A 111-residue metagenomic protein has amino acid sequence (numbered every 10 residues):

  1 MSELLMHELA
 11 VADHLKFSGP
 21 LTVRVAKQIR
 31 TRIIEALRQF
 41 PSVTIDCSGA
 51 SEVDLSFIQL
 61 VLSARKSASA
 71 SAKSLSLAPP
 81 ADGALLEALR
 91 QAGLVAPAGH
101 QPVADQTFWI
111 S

Functional and structural regions predicted by a protein language model:
M1-V53, L62-S111: STAS-like cytosolic regulatory interaction modules
